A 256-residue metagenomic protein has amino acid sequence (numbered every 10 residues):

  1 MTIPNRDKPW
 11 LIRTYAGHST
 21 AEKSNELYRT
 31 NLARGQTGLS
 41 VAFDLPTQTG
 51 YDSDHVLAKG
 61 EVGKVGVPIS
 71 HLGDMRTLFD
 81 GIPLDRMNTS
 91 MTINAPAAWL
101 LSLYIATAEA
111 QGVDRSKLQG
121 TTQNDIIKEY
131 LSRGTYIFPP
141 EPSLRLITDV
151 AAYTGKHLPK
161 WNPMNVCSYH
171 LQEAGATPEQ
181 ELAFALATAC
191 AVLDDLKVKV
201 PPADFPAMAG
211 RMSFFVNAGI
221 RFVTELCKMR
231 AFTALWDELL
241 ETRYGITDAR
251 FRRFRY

Functional and structural regions predicted by a protein language model:
M1-E225, R243-R255: Catalytic alpha/beta active-site cores
L226-M229, L239: Catalytic core of soluble alpha/beta enzymes
